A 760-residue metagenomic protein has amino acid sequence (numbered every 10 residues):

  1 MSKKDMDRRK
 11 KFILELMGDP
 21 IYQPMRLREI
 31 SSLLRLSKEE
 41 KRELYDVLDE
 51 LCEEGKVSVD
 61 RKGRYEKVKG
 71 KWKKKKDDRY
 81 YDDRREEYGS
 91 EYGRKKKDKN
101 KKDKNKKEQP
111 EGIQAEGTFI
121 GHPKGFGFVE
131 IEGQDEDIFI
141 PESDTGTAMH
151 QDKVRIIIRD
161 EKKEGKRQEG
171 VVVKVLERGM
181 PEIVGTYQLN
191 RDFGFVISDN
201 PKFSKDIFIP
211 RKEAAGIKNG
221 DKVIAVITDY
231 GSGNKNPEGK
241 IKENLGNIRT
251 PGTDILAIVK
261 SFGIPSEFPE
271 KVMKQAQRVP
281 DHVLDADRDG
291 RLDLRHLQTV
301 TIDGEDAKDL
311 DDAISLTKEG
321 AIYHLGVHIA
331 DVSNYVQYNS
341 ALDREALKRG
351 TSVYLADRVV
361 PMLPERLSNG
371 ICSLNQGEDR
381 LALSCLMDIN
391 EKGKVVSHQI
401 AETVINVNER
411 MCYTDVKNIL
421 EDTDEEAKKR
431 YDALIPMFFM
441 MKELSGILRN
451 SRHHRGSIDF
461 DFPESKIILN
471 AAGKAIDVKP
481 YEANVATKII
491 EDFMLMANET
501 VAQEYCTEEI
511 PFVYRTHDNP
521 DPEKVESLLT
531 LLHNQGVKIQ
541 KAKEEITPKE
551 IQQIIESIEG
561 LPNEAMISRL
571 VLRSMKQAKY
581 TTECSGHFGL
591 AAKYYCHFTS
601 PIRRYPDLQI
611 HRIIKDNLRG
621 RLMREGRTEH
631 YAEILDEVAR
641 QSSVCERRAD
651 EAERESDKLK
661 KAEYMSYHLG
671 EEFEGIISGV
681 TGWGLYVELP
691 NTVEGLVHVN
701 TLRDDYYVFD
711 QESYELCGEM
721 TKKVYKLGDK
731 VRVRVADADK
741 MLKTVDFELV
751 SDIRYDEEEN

Functional and structural regions predicted by a protein language model:
S2-G326, S333-D379, K417, Y714-L716 (+1 more regions): Charge-lined substrate channels and their catalytic hotspots, especially those that engage the 3′ end of RNA
I224, Y230, A257, I264 (+5 more regions): Electropositive polyanion-binding surfaces
